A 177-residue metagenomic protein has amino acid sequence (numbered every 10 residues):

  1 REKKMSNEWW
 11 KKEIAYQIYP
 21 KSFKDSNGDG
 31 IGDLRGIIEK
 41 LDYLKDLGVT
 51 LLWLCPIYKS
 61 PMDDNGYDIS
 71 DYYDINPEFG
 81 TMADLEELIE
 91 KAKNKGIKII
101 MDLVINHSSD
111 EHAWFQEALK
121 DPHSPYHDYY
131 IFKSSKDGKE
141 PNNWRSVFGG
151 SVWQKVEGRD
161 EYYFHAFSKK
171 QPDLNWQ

Functional and structural regions predicted by a protein language model:
R1-E2: Intrinsically disordered, glycine-rich low-complexity segments
M5-Q177: Acidic/aromatic-lined carbohydrate-recognition and catalytic surfaces of CAZymes acting on diverse glycans
